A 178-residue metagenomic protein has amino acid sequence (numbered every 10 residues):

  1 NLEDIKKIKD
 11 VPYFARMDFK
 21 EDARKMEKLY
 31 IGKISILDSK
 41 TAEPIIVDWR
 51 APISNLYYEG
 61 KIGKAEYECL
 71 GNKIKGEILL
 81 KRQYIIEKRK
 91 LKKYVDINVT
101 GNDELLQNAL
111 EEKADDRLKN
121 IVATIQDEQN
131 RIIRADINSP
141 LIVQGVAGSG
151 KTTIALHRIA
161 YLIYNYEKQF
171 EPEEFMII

Functional and structural regions predicted by a protein language model:
N1-N108: N-terminal accessory nucleic-acid engagement/regulatory domains that precede and modulate ATP-driven motor cores
N108-I178: P-loop NTPase Walker
